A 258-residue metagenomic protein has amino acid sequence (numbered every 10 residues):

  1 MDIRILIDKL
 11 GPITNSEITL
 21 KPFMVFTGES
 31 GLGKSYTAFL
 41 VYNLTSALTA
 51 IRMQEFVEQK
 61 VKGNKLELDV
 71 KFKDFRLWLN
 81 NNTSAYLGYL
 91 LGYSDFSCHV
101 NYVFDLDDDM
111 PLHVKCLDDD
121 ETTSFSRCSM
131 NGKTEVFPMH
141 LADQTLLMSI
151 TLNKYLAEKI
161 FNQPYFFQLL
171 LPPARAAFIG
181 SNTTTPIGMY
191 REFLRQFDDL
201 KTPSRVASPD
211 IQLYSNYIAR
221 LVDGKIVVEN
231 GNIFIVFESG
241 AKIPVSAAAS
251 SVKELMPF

Functional and structural regions predicted by a protein language model:
M1-R195, K201-A207, F237: P-loop NTPase switch/coupling surface
L20, P164-F166, L221-V222, E229-N230 (+1 more regions): Short, well-ordered loop/turn elements at secondary-structure boundaries
V41-L44, G240-K242, A247-F258: GG-anchored amphipathic helix commonly corresponding to the ABC/SMC/Rad50 NBD signature/C-loop
T49, K225-I226, M256: Secondary-structure boundary/capping signal
L170, L213-Y217, P257: Amphipathic alpha-helical segments that form well-ordered structural scaffolds and often line/cohere around active
Y190-V236, V245: ABC-family P-loop ATPase nucleotide-binding domains
